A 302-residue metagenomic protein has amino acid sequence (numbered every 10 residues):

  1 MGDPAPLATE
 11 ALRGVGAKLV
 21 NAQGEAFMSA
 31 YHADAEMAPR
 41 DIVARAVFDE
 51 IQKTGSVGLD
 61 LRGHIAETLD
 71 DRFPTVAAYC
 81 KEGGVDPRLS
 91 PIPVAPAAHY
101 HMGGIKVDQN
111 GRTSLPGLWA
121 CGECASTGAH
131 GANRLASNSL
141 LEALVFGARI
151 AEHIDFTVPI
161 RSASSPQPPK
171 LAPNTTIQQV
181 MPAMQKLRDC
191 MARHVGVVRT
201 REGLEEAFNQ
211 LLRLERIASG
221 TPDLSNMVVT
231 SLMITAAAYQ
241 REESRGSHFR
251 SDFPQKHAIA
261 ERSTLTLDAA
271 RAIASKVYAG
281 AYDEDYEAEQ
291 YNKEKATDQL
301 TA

Functional and structural regions predicted by a protein language model:
M1, A5, P87, A95-A98 (+3 more regions): Preference for short coil/turn "hinge" residues that link or interrupt alpha-helices
M1-I92, L144, H153-P159: An anion/pyrophosphate-binding glycine-rich loop and adjacent beta-alpha core in soluble alpha-beta enzymes
A11-G16, H99-H101, A260-E261: A short, compositionally biased
A26-F27, E36, Y100, K106-A120 (+1 more regions): Glycine- and aromatic-enriched mobile tails/lids
P74-W119: FAD/FMN-dependent oxidoreductases across multiple families
